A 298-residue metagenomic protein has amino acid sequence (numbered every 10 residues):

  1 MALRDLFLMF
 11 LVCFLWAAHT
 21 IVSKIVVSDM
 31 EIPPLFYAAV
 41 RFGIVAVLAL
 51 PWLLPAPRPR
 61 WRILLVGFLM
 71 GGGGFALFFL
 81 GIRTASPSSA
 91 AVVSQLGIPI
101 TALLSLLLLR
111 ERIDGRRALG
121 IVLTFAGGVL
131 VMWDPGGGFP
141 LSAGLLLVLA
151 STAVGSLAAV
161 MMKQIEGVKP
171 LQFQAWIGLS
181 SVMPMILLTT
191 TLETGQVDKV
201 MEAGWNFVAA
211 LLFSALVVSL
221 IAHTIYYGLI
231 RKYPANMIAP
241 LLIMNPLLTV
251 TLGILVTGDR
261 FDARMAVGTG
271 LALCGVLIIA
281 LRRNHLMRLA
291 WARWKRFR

Functional and structural regions predicted by a protein language model:
M1-F36, G137-Q164, M183-L187, L252 (+1 more regions): Glycine-/small-residue-enriched transmembrane alpha-helix faces in small-molecule transporters and effluxers
M1-L6, M30-L35, A56-W61, W133-V154 (+2 more regions): Juxtamembrane helix-entry segments on the extracytoplasmic side of multipass membrane proteins
L15-T20, L50-S94, A102, G128-V131 (+1 more regions): Specific transmembrane alpha-helical segments of multi-pass solute transporters/efflux pumps, especially DMT/EamA
V22, S28-G73, I100, V154-A158 (+2 more regions): Transmembrane alpha-helices of multi-pass small-molecule transport proteins
V26, Y37, G81, L107-I113 (+6 more regions): Hydrophobic/aromatic residues within transmembrane alpha-helices of multi-pass small-molecule transporters
F36-I44, F79-R112, R117-I121, S151 (+1 more regions): Specific alpha-helical transmembrane segments that line the substrate/conduction pathway and gating interfaces
A39-V40, F75-A76, A90-L96, M161-M183 (+1 more regions): Helix-helix packing/entry segments at the starts of transmembrane helices
A49, L103-L104, L108, I113-D134 (+5 more regions): Hydrophobic transmembrane alpha-helices of multi-pass small-molecule transport proteins
